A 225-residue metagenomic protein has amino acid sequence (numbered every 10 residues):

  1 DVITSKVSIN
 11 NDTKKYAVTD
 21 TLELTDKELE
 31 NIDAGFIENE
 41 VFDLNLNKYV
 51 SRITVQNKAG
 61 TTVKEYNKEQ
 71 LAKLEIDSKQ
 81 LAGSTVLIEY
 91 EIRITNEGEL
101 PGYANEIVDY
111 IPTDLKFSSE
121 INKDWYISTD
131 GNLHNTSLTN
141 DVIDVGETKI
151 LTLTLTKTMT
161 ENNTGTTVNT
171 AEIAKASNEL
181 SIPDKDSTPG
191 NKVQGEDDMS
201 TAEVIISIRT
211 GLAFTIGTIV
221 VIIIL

Functional and structural regions predicted by a protein language model:
D1-K15, S51-I53, K58-N67, Y103-V145 (+1 more regions): A surface/secretory-pathway sequence property marking extracellular, secreted, or lumenal proteins enriched
V7-N10, K14-L24, L29-L71, E161 (+2 more regions): Extracellular/luminal low-complexity Ser/Thr/Pro-rich, glycosylation-prone repeat/linker regions
T19-L24, S78-K79, S137-I143: Beta-strand-rich interaction surfaces with strong enrichment in secreted/lumenal proteins
A34, K48, Y90-I92, I107 (+2 more regions): Extracellular/surface recognition and adhesion modules
E38-N39, V86-R93, T139-T166, K175-N178: Low-complexity, intrinsically disordered segments enriched in Ser/Thr together with acidic residues
E40, N96-L100, I111, M159: Short, acidic/polar linear motifs in exposed loop/turn regions
A72-Y103: Short beta-strand elements of extracellular/lumenal beta-sandwich folds
A213-L225: A cross-kingdom C-terminal cell-surface attachment/processing module
